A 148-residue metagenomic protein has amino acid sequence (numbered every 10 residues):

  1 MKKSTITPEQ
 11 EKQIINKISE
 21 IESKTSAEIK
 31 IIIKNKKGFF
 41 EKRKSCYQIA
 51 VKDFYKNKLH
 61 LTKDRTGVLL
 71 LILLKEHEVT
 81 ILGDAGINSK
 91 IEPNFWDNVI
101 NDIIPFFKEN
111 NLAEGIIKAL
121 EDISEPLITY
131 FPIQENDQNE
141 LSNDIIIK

Functional and structural regions predicted by a protein language model:
K2-I29, N35-Q134, Q138, D144 (+1 more regions): Divalent-cation
